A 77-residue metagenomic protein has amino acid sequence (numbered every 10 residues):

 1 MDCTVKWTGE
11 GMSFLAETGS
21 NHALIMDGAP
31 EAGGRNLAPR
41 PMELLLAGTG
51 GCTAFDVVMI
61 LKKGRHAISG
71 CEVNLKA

Functional and structural regions predicted by a protein language model:
M1-A47, V58-A77: Extended beta-strand/beta-hairpin segments
